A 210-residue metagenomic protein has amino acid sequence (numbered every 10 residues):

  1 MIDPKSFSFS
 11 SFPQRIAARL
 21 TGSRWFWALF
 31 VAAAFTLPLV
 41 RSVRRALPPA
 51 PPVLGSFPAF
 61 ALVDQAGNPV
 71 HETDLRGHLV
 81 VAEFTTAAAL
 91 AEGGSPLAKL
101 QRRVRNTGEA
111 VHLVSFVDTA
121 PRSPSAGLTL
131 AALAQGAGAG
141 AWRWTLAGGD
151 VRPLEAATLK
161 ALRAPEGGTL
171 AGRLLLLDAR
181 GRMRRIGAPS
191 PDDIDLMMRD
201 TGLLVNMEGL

Functional and structural regions predicted by a protein language model:
M1-V63, L210: N-terminal targeting signals for export/organelle localization
G55-F57, L75-L79, G108-V111, T169-A171: Extracytoplasmic
V63-D64, L177: Hydrophobic alpha-helical segments, especially N-terminal targeting/anchoring helices
V70-H71, R184: Generic structural signal for well-ordered beta-strand positions
T73-L100, L113-V114: Short active-site neighborhood of thiol/selenol oxidoreductases, capturing the structured segment around
G93-A157: Structural microenvironment flanking redox-active thiols in thiol-disulfide oxidoreductases
P165-L210: Thiol-/selenol-based redox modules, centered on thioredoxin-like and closely related oxidoreductase domains
